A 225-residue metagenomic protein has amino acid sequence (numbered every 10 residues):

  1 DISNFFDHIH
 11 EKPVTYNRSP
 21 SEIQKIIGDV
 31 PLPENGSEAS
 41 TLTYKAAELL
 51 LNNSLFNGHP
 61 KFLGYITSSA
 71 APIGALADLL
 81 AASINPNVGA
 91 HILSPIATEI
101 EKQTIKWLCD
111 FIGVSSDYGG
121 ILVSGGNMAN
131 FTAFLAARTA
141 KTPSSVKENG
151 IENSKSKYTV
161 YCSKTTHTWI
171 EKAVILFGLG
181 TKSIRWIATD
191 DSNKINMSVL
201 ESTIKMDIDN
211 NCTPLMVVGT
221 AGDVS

Functional and structural regions predicted by a protein language model:
D1-D117: N-terminal entrance/gating region of PLP-dependent enzymes' catalytic architecture
T67-A81, N85-T213: PLP-dependent aspartate aminotransferase-fold enzymes
G219-S225: Active-site core of PLP-dependent enzymes with the aminotransferase class I/II
